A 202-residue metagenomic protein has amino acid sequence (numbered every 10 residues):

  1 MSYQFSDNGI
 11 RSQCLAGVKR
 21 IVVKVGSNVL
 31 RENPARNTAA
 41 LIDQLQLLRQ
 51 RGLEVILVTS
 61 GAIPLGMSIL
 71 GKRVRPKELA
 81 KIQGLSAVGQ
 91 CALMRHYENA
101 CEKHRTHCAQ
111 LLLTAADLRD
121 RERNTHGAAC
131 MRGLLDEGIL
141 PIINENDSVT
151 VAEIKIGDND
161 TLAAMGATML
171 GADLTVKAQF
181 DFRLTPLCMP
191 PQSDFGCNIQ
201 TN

Functional and structural regions predicted by a protein language model:
M1-N202: Nucleotide/pyrophosphate-binding catalytic subdomain
